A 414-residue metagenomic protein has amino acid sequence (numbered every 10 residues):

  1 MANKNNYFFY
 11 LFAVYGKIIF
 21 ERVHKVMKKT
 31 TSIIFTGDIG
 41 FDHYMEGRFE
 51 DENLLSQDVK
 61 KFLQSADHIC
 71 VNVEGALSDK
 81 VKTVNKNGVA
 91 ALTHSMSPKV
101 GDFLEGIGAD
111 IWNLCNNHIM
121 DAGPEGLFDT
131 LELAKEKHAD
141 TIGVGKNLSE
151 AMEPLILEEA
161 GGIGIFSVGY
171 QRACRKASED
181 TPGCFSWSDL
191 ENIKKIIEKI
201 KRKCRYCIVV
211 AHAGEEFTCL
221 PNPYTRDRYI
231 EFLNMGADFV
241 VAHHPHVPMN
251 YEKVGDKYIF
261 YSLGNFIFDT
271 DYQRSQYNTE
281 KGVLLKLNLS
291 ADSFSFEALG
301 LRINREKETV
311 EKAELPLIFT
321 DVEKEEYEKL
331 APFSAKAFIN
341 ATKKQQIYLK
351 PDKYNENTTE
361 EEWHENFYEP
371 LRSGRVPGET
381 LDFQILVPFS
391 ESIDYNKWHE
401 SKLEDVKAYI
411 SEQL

Functional and structural regions predicted by a protein language model:
M27-C115, I119-G123, T130: N-terminal catalytic scaffold of extracellular/periplasmic and nuclease hydrolases that process anionic headgroups
F35-G37, I69-E74, I107-N117, T141-G145 (+3 more regions): Active-site neighborhood of phospho(di)ester-bond hydrolases with catalytic His/Asp-centered motifs
D42-Y44, L77-K80, N117-L131, L148-E153 (+4 more regions): Active-site environment of divalent metal-dependent phosphoester hydrolases
Y44-Q57, A90-S95, I156-C207, D227 (+1 more regions): Binuclear metal-dependent hydrolase catalytic cores centered on His/Asp/Glu-rich metal-binding motifs
A66-S78, N116-N117, I197-L220: Short acidic, glycine-rich surface-loop motifs adjacent to enzyme active sites
V81-E105, Y206-D238: Active-site-proximal segments of metal-dependent phosphoesterases and phosphodiesterases across multiple
G108-I111, P223-V283: Conserved beta-sheet core of the metallophosphoesterase superfamily
Q276-N278, G282-L414: A short C-terminal boundary segment appended to hydrolase-like catalytic domains
